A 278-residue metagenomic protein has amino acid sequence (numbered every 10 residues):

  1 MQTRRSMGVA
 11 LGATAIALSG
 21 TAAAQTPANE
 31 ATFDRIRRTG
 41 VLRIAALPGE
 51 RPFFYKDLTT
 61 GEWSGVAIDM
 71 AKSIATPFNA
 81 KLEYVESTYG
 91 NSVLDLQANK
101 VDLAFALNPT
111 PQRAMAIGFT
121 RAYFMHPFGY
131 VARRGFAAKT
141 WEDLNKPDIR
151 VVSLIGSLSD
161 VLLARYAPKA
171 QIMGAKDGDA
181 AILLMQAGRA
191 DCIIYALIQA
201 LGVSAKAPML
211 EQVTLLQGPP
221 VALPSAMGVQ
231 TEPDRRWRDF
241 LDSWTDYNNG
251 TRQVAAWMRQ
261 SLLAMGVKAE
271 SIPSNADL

Functional and structural regions predicted by a protein language model:
S6-A24: N-terminal export signals
T26-L107, M115: Extracytoplasmic small-molecule ligand-binding "clamshell" domains of the periplasmic binding protein/Venus flytrap
T26-P27, I68-P77, E142, S157 (+1 more regions): Extended ligand-binding regions for polar small-molecule ligands
T26-P27, L158-A175, Q212-L215, T245-L278: Ligand-binding clefts/hinges and TM-proximal coupling segments of bilobed small-molecule sensing domains
P48, M125-A132, L197, A205-T245 (+1 more regions): Periplasmic-binding protein-like
F54-L58, A71-A80, S159-K176, S204-P208: Ligand-binding cleft/hinge of the Venus flytrap
N91-L94, L107-A116, L162-R165, D191-V221: A ligand-binding cleft/hinge motif common to bilobed small-molecule-binding domains
R133-R150: Flexible hinge/capping segments at coil-to-helix
